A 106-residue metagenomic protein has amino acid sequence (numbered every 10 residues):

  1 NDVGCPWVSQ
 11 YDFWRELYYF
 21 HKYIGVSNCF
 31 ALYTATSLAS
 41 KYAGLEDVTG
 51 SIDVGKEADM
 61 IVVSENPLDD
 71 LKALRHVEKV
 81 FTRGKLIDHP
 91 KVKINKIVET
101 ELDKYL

Functional and structural regions predicted by a protein language model:
N1-V63: His/Asp/Glu-enriched, well-ordered alpha-helical/loop segment that forms or immediately abuts the divalent-metal
A35-S37, K41, V54-T100: C-terminal cap of metal-dependent C-N hydrolases
T100-L106: A short C-terminal boundary segment appended to hydrolase-like catalytic domains
